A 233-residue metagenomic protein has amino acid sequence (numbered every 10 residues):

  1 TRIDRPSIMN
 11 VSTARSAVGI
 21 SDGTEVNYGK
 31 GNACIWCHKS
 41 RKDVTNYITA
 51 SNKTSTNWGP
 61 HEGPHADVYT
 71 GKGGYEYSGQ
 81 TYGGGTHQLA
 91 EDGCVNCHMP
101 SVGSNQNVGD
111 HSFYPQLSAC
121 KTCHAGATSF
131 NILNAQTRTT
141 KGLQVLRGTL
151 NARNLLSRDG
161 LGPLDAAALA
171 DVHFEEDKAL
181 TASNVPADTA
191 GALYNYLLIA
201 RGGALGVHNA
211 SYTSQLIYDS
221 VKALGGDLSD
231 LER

Functional and structural regions predicted by a protein language model:
T1-R233: C-type cytochrome heme-c attachment and multiheme electron-transfer modules
